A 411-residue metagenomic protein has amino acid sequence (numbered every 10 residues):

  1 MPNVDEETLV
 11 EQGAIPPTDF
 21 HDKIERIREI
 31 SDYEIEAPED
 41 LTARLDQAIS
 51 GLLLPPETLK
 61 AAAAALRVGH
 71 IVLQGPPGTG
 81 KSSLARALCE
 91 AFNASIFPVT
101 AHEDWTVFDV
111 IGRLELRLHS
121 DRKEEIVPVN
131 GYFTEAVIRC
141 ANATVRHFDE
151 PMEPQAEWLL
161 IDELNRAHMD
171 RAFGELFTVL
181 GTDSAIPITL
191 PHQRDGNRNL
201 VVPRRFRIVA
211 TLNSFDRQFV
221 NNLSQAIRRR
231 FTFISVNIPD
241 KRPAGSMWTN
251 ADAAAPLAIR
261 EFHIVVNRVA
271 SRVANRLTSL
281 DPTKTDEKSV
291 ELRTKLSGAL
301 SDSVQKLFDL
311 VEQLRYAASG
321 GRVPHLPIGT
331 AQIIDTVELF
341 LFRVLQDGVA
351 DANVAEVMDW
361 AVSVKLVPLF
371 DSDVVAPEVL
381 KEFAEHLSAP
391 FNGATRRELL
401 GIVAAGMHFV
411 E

Functional and structural regions predicted by a protein language model:
M1-E411: C-terminal regulatory/interaction module of P-loop NTP-utilizing enzymes
